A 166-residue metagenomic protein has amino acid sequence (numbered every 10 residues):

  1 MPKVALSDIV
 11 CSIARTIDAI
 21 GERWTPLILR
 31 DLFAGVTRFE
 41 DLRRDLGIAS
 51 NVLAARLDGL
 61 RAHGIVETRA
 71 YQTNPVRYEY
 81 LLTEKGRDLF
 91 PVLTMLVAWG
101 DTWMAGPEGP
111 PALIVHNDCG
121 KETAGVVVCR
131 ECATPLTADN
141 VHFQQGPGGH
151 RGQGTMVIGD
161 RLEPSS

Functional and structural regions predicted by a protein language model:
M1, T16-A19, E67, D88 (+1 more regions): Short, contiguous, well-ordered secondary-structure segments
M1-D8: N-terminal intrinsically disordered/low-complexity leader segments
C11-V52, L162-S166: N-terminal helix-turn-helix DNA-binding core of bacterial DNA-binding proteins
G21, Q72-M95: Basic, amphipathic "hinge/linker" alpha-helix immediately C-terminal to the N-terminal HTH DNA-binding motif
F39, R43-Y71, P75: Canonical helix-turn-helix DNA-binding module
D45, E79-L81, L113-V115: Short aromatic/hydrophobic contact patches that present stacked aromatics for nucleic-acid/ligand binding
H63, V92-W103: Alpha-helical linker/hinge and terminal dimerization helices associated with HTH transcriptional regulators
D101-S166: C-terminal regulatory/oligomerization modules of transcriptional regulators
